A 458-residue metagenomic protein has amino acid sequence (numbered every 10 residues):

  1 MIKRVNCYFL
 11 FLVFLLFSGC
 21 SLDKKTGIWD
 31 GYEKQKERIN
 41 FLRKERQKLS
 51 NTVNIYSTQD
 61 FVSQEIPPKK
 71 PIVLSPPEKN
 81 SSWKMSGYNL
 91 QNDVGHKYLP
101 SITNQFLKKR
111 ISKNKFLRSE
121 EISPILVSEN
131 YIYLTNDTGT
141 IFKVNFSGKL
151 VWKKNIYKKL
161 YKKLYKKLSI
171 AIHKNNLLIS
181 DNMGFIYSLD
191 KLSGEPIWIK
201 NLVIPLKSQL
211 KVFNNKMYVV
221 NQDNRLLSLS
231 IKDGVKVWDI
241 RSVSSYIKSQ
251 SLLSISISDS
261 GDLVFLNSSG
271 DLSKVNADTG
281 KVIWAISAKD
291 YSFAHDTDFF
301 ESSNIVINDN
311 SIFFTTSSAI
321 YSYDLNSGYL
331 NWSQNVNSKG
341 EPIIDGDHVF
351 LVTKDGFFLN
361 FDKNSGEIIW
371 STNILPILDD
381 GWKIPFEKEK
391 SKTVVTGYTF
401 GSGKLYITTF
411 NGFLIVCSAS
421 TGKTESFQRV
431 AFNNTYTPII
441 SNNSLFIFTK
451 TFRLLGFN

Functional and structural regions predicted by a protein language model:
F14-N54, Q59: Bacterial Sec signal peptide processing site at the extreme N-terminus
I39, I102, F106-L126, L150-H173 (+7 more regions): Extracytoplasmic beta-rich repeat domains
R43-S63, K70-L107: Blade/loop signatures of beta-propeller domains
N145-K149, D190-G194, S230-G234, N276-G280 (+3 more regions): Short loop/turn segments that connect beta-strands within beta-propeller blades
V352-K354, N360, E367, T372-L378 (+1 more regions): Loop/turn-rich, solvent-exposed surfaces of beta-rich toroidal or solenoidal domains
F432-N458: Blade-level signature of beta-propeller repeat domains, shared across WD40, Kelch, NHL, RCC1 and BNR/Asp-box propellers
